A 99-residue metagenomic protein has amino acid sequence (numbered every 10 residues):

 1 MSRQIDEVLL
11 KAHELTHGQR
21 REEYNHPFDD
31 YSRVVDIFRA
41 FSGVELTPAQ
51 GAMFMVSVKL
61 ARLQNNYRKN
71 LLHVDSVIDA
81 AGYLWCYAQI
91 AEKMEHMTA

Functional and structural regions predicted by a protein language model:
M1-A99: Intrinsically disordered, low-complexity regulatory regions that flank transcription factor DNA-binding cores
